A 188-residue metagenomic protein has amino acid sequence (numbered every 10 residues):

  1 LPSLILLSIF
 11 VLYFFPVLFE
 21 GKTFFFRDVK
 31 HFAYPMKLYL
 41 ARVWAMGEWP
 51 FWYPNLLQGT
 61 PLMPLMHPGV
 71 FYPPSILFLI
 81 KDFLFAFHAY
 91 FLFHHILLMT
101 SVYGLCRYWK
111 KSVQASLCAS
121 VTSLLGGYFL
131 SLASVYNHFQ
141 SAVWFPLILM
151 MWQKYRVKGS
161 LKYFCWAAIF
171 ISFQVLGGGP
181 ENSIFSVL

Functional and structural regions predicted by a protein language model:
L1-L4: N-terminal membrane topogenic signal
L6-I9, M99-Y108, V113-L188: Membrane-embedded helix bundles of polyisoprenyl
I9-V102, V121-P146: Membrane-interface coil-to-helix junctions
